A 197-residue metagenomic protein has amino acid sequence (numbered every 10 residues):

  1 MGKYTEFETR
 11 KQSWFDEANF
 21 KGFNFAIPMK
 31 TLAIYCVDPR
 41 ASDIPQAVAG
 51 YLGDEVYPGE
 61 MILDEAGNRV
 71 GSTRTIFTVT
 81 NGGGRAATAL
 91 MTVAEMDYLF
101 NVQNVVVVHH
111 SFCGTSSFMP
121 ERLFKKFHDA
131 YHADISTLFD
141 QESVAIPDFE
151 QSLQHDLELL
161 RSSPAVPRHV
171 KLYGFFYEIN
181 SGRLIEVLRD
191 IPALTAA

Functional and structural regions predicted by a protein language model:
M1-K30, P39, G82-M91, Y98-N104 (+1 more regions): Divalent-metal-activated hydrolytic enzyme cores
F15-V93: Conserved beta-strand-loop surface patch within small alpha/beta domains used for substrate/adaptor or ligand engagement
F77-T78, N104-V108: Short hydrophobic alpha-helical runs that function as membrane-insertion/retention elements
H110-F112: Short, ordered loop/turn segments at secondary-structure junctions
